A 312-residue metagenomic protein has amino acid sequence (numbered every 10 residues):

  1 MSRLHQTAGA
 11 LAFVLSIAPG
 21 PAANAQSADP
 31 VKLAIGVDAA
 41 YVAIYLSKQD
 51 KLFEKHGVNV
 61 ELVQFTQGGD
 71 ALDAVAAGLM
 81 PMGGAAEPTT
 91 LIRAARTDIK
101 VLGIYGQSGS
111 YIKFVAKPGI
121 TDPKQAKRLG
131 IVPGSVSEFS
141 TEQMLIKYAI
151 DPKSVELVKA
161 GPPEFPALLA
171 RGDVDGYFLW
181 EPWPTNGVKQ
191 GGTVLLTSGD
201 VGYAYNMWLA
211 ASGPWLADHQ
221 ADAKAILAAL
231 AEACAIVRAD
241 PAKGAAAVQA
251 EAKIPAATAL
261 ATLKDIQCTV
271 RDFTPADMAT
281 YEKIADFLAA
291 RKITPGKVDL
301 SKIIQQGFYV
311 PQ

Functional and structural regions predicted by a protein language model:
M1-R3: N-terminal secretory signal peptides that target proteins for export/translocation
A8-P19: Bacterial N-terminal signal peptides
G20-A25: Sec/Tat signal peptide C-region and signal peptidase I cleavage site
Q26-G161, D175-E181, L195-T197, Y203: Short, glycine-/small- and polar/acidic-enriched structural segments that line small-molecule recognition paths
A40, Q49, G68-A71, A86-T89 (+12 more regions): Stable alpha-helical elements in mature extracytoplasmic
P81, P88-T89, V158, P163-A250: Pocket-lining segment of extracytoplasmic ligand-binding domains
A217-I293: Secondary-structure end/capping motifs
D286-Q312: Conserved C-terminal helix/tail region of periplasmic/extracytoplasmic solute-binding proteins
